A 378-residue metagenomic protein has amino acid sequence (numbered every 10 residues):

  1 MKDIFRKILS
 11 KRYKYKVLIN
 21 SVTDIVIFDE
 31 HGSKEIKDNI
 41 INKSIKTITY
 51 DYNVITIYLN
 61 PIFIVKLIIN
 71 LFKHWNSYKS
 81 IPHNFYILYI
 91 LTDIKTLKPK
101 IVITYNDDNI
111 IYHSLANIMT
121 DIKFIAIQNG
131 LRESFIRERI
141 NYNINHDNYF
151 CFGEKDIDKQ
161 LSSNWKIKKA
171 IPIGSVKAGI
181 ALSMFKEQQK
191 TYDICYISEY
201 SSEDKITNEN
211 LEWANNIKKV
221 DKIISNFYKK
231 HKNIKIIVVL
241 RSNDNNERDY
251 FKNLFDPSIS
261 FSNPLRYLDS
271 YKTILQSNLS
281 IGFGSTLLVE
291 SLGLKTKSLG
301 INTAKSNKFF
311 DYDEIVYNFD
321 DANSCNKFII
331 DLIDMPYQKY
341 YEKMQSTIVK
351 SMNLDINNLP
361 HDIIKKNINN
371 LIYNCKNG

Functional and structural regions predicted by a protein language model:
D3-I180: Active-site and donor-binding regions of nucleotide-sugar-utilizing enzymes
Y50-I55, N106-D107, N129-G130, S175 (+3 more regions): Short loop/turn segments at strand-loop or loop-helix junctions that form parts of catalytic or ligand-binding pockets
I57-I64, S134-I140, K159-S162, I180-F185 (+4 more regions): Short, charged, surface-exposed secondary-structure boundary motifs
T104, C151, I281-G282, F319: Short beta-strand scaffold positions
H146, I167, P172, T286-L354: Catalytic binding pocket for nucleotide-activated donors in carbohydrate/polymer assembly enzymes
A178-F251: Conserved catalytic-core segment of nucleotide-activated headgroup transferases in glycan assembly
V239-L294: Donor nucleotide-activated moiety binding/catalytic core segment of transferases that use nucleotide-activated donors
N353-G378: C-terminal alpha-helical cap of glycosyltransferases
